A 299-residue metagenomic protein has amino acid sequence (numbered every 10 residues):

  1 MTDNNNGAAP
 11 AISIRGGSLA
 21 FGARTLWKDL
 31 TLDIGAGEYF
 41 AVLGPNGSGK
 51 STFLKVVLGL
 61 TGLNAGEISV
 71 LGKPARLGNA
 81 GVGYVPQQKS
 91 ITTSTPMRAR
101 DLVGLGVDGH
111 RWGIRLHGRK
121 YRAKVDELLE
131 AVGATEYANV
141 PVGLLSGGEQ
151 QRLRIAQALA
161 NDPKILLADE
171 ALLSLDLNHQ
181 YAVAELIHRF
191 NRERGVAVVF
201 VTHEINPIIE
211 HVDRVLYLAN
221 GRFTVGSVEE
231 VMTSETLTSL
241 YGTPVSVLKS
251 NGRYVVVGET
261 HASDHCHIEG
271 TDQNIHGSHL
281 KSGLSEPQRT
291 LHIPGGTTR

Functional and structural regions predicted by a protein language model:
L58: Helix-to-loop junction immediately C-terminal to a conserved catalytic motif
G66-A80: Conserved ABC transporter NBD signature motif
G118-Y137: Conserved ABC ATPase "signature" region
P141-L145, E149: Conserved ABC ATPase signature
D162: Conserved catalytic motifs of ABC-family nucleotide-binding domains
L166-E170: Catalytic Walker B motif of ABC-type/P-loop ATPase nucleotide-binding domains
S234-E235, L240-R299: ABC ATPase nucleotide-binding domains
